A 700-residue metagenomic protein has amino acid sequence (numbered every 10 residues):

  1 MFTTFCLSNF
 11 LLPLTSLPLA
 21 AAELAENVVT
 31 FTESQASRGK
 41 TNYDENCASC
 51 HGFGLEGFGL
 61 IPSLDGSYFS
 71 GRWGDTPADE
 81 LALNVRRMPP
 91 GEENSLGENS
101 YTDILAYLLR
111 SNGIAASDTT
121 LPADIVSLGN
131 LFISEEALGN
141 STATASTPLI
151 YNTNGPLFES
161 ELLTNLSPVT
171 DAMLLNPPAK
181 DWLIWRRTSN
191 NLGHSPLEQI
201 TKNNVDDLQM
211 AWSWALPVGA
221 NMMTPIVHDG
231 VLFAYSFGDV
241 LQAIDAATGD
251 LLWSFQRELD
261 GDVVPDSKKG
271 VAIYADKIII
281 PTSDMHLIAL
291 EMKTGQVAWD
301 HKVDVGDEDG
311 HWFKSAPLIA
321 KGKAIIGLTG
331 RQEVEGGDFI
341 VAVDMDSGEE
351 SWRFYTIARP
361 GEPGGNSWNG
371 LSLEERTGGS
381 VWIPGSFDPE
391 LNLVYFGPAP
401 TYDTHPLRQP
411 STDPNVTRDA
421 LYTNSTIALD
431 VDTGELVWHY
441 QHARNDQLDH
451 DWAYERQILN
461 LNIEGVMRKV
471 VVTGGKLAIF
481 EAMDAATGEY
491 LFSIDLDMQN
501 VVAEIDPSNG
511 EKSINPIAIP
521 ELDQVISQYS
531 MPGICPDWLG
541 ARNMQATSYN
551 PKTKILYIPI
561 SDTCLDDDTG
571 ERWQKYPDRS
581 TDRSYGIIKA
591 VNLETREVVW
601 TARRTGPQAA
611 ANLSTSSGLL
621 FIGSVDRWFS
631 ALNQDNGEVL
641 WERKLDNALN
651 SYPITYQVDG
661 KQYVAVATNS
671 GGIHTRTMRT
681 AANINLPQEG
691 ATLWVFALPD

Functional and structural regions predicted by a protein language model:
V29, E33, R38-K40, F53-P90: Gly/Gly-Pro-rich "capping" loops immediately C-terminal to redox-active cysteine motifs in periplasmic/lumenal
G39-G54, I104-L108: The canonical Cys-X-X-Cys-His
E93-S189: Flexible coil segments in periplasmic/lumen-exposed cytochrome c-class electron-transfer proteins
L149-M210, T356-P363, I519-L522, D578 (+1 more regions): Blade/loop signatures of beta-propeller domains
W182-R186, V218-V240, V263-L287, W312-E333 (+7 more regions): Repeat-blade elements of multi-bladed beta-propeller folds
S213-I226, S254-Y274, D300-A316, V334 (+9 more regions): Extracytoplasmic beta-rich repeat domains
L290, D338-E349, P414-N415, D419-T433 (+2 more regions): Beta-propeller blade signature
I654-D700: Blade-level signature of beta-propeller repeat domains, shared across WD40, Kelch, NHL, RCC1 and BNR/Asp-box propellers
